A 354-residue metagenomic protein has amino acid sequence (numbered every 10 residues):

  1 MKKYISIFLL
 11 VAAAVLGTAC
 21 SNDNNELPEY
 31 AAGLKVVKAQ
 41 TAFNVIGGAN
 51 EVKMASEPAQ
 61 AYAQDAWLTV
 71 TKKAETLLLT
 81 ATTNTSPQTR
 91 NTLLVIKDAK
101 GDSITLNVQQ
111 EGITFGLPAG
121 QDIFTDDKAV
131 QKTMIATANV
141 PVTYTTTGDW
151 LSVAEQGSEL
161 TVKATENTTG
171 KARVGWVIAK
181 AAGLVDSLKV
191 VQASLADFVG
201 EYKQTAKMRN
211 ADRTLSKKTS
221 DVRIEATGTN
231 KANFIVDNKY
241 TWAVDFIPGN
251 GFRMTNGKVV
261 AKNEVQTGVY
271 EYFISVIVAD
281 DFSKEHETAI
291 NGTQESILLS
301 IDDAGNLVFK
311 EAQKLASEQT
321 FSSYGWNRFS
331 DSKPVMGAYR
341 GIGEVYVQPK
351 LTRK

Functional and structural regions predicted by a protein language model:
K2-A42, A99-N107, L184, I342-K354: Bacterial Sec-dependent N-terminal signal peptides
P28-A39, I113-Q121, V153: Proline-enriched interdomain boundary motifs that mark the N-terminal boundary and often initiate the first structured
T41-G47, I123-A129: Short, solvent-exposed loop/linker segments at the N-terminal edge of repeated beta-sheet extracellular domains
G47-L78, Q131, T137-T161: Surface-exposed binding patches on compact interaction domains or structured appendages
L79-N84, A136, V162-T168: Short, hydrophobic beta-strand segments
Q88-K100, G170-G183: A short beta-strand micro-motif common to beta-rich folds, especially ectodomain repeats
Q110-L117, Q192-V199: Extracellular interdomain linker/stem segments of modular secreted and single-pass surface proteins
A193-K354: Ser/Thr/Gly/Pro-rich, low-complexity flexible regions
